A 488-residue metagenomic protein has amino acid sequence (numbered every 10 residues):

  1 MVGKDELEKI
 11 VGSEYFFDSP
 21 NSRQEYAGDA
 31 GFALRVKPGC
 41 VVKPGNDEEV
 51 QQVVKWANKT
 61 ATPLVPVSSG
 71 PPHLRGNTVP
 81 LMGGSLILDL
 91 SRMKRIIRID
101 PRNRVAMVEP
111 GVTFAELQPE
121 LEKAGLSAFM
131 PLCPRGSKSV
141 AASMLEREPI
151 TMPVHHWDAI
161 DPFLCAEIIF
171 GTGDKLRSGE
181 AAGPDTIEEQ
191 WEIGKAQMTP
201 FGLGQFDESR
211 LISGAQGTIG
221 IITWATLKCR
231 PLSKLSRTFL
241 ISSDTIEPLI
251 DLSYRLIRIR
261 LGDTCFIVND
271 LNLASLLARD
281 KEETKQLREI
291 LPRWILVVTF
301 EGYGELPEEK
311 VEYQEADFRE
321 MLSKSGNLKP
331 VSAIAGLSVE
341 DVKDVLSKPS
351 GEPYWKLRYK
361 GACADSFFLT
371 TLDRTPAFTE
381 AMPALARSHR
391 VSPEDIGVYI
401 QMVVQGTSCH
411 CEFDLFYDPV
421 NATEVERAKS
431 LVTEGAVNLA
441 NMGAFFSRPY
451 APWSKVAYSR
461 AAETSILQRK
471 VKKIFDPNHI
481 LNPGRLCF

Functional and structural regions predicted by a protein language model:
M1-F32, W56-L64, S69, M321-V345 (+2 more regions): N-terminal accessory segments
V2-E14, Q52-T60, E120, D251-R260 (+5 more regions): Generic non-transmembrane alpha-helical segments
F16-P20, K43-P44, L64-S68, L88-L90 (+9 more regions): General beta-strand structural signal in soluble alpha/beta enzymes
R23, L240-L431, R448-S454: C-terminal substrate-recognition/cap domain of FAD-linked oxidoreductases
R23-M93: Glycine-rich N-terminal segment of FAD-binding domains in flavoprotein oxidoreductases, spanning the beta-loop-helix
I97, P110, A115-L252: FAD-binding subdomain of flavoenzyme oxidoreductases
R448-F488: Activity-critical C-terminal alpha-helical subdomain
